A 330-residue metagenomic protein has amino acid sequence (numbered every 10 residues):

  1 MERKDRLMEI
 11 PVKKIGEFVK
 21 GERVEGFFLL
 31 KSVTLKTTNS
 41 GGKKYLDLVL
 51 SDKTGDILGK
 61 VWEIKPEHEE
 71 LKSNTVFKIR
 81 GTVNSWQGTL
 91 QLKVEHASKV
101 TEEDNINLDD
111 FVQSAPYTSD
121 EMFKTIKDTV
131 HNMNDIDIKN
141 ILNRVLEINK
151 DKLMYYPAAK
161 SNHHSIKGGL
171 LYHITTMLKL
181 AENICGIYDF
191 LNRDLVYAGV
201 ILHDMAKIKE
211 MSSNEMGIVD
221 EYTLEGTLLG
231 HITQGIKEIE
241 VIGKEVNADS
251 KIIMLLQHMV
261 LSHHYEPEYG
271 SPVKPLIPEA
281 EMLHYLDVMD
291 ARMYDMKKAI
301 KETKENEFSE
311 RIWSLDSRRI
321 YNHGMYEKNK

Functional and structural regions predicted by a protein language model:
E2-V24: OB-fold nucleic-acid-binding modules
F28, N74, M177, D287: Divalent metal-coordination and catalytic microenvironments
V33-K44, G55-D109: OB-fold single-stranded nucleic acid-binding module
D47-D52, S213: Short, acidic/hydrophobic/Gly-rich beta-strand patch recurrent on exposed beta strands that often constitutes part
N105-E225: Acidic/His-rich, divalent-metal-binding segments that scaffold phosphate/diphosphate chemistry
N162-H164, Y172, N183-T303: Divalent metal-dependent catalytic cores for phosphoryl transfer on phosphate-bearing substrates
H284, A291, F308-S317, H323-K330: N-terminal intrinsically disordered, cationic/polar leader segments that include organellar targeting peptides
